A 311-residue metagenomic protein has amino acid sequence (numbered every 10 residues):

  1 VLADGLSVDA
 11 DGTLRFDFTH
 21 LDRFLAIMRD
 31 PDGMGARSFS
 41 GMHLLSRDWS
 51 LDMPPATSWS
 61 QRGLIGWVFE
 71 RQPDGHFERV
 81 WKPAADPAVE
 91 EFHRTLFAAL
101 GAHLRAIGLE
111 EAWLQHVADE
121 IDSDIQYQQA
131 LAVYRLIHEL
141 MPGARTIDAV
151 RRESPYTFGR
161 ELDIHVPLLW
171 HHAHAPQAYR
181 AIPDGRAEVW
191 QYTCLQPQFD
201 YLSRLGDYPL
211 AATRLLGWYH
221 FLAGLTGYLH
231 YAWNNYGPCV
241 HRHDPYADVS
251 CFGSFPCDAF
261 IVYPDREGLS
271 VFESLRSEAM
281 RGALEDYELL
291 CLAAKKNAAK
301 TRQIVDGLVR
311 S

Functional and structural regions predicted by a protein language model:
V1-A144, A149-R160, N234-C239: Aromatic-lined carbohydrate-binding surfaces of glycoside hydrolases
A102-V117, A130-S311: Substrate-binding groove of N-acetylhexosamine-processing glycoside hydrolases
